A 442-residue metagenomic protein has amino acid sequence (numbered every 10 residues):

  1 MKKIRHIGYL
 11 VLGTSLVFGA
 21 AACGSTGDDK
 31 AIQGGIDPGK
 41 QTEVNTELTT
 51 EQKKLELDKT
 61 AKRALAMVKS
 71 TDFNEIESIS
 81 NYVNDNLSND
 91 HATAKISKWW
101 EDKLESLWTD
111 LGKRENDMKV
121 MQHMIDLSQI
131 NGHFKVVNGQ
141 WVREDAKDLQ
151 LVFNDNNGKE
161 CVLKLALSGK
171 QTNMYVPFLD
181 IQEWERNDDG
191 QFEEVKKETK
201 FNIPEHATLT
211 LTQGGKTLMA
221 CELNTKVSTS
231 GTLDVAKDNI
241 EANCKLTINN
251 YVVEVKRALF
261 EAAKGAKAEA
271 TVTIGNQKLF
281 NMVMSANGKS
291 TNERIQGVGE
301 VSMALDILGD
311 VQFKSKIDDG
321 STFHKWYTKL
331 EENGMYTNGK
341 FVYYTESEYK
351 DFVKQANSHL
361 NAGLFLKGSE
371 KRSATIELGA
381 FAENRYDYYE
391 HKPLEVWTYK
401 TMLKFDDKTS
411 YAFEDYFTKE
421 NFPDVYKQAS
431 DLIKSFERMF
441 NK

Functional and structural regions predicted by a protein language model:
M1-V11: Bacterial N-terminal signal peptides that target proteins for export
L12-V17: Hydrophobic helical h-region of N-terminal Sec-dependent signal peptides in bacterial secretory/periplasmic proteins
F18-A22: C-terminal motif of bacterial Sec signal peptides marking the signal peptidase cleavage site
S25-K164, D406-K442: Acidic/polar, low-complexity intrinsically disordered N-terminal segments immediately downstream of a Sec signal
E51-S80, N86, N287-K442: Hydrophilic extracytoplasmic domains
E105-T273: Long, acidic/polar, low-complexity amphipathic helices and coiled-coil-like
D145, V162-L167, M219-K226, E254-L259 (+4 more regions): Short amphipathic beta-strand/extended segments with alternating polar/hydrophobic composition
L223-V227, D234-D318, F323, T328: Extended amphipathic alpha-helical coiled-coil/heptad-repeat regions
